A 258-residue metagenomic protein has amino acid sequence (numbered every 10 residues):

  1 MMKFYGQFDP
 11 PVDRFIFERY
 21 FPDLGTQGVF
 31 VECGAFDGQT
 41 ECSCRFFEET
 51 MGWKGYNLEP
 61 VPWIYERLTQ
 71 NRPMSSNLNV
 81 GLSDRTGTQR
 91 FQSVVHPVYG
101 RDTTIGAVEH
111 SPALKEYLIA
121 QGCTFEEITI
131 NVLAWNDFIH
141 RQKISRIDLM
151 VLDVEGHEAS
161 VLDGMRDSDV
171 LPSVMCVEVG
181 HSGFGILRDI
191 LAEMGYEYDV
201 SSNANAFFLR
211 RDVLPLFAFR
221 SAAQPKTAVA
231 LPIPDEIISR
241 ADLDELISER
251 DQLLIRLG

Functional and structural regions predicted by a protein language model:
M1-G258: Phosphate/nucleotide-binding beta-alpha loop and adjacent structural elements of enzyme active sites
